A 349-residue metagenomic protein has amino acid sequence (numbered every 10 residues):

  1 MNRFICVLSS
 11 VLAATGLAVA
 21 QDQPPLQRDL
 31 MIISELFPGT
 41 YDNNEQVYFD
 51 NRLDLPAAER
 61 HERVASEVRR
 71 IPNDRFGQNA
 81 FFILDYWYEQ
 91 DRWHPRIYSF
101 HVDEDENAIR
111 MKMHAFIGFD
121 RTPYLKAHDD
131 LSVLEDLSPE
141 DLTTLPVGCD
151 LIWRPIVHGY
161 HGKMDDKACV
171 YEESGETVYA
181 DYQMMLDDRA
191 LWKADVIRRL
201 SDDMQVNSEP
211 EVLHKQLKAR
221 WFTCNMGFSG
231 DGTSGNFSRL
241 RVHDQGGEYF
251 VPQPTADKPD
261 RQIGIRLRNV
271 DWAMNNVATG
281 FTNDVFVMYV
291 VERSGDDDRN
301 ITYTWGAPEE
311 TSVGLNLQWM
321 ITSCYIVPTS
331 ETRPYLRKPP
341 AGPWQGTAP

Functional and structural regions predicted by a protein language model:
M1-F4: Positively charged n-region of N-terminal signal peptides that target proteins for export
C6-T15: Bacterial N-terminal signal peptides
A18-A20: Boundary at the C-terminal end of the N-terminal hydrophobic targeting segment
D22-P24: Short gly/ser/thr-rich secondary-structure transition/capping motifs
L26, L30-T40, N44-D54, A80-P349: Calycin-type beta-barrel ligand-binding domains and close structural analogs
F49-F76: N-terminal, post-signal-peptide region of Sec/Tat-exported proteins
